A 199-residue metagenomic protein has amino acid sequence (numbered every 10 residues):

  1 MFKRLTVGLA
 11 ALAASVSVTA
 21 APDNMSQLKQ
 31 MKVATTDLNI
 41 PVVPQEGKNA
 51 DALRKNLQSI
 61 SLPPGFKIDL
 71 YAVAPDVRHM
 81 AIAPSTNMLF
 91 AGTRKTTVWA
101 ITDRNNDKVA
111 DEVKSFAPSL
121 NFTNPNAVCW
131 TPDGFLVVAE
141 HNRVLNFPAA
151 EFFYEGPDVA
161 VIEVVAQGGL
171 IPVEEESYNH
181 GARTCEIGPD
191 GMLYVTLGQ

Functional and structural regions predicted by a protein language model:
M1-T19: Gram-negative bacterial Sec-dependent N-terminal signal peptides
A21-Q199: Beta-propeller domains with acidic blade repeats across secreted/periplasmic ectodomains and cytosolic WD/CNH propellers
